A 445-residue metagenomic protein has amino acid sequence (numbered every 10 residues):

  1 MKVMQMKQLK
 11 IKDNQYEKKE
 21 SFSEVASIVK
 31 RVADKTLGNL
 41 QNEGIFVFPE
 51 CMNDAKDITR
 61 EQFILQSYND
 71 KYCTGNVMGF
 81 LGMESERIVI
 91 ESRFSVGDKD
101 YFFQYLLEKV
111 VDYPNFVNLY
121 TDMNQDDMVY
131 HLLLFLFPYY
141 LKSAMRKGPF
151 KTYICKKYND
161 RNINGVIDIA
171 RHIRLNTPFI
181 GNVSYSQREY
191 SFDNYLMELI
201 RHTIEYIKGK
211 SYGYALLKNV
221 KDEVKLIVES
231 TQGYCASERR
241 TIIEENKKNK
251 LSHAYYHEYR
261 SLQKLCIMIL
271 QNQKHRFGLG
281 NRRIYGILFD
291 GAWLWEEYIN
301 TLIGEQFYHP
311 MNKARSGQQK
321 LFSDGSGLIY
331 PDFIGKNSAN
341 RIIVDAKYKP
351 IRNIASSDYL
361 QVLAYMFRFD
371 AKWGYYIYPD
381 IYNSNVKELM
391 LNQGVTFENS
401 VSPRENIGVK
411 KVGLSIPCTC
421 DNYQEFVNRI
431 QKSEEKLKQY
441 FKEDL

Functional and structural regions predicted by a protein language model:
M1-C51, L279-L445: Catalytic core segments in nucleotide and nucleic-acid processing enzymes
K2-L279, Y285: Residue(s) in the substrate-gating loop at a strand-loop-helix junction that position the organic substrate next
